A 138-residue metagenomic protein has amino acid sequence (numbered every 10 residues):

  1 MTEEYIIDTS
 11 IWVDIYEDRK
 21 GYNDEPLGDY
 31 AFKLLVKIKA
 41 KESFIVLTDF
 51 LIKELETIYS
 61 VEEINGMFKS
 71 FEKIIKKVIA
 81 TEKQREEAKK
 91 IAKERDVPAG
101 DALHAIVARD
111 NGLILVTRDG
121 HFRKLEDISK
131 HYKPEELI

Functional and structural regions predicted by a protein language model:
M1-T2, A105, R109-I138: Acidic, PIN/NYN-like endoribonuclease modules and their adjacent C-terminal/linker elements
M1-V46, I58-E63, I138: Short, well-structured N-terminal submotif of metal-dependent ribonuclease cores
I7-D8, V46-T48, V97-P98, D119 (+1 more regions): Histidine- and aromatic-rich ligand-binding microenvironments
W12, I52, F122-R123: A generic structural signal for short hydrophobic patches within well-formed alpha-helices
Y16-E17, Y59, A92, E126-S129: Short, flexible helix/strand-to-coil boundary loops that buttress conserved ligand/catalytic motifs in alpha/beta
L51-Q84: A short, hydrophobic/aromatic-rich structural module that often spans a beta strand with its adjoining loop
E54-L55, E87, K124-L125: Phosphate- and divalent-cation-binding pockets in alpha/beta enzyme and binding domains that engage nucleotide-derived
K76-I114, R118: Active-site neighborhoods of divalent-metal-dependent phosphate/nucleic-acid chemistry enzymes
